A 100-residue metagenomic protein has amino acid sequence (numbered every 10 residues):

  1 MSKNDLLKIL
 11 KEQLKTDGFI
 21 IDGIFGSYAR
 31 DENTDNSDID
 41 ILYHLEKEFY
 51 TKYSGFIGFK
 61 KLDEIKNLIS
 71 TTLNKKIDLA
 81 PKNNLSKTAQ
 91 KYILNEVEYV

Functional and structural regions predicted by a protein language model:
M1-G23, A29-D35, E48-V100: Catalytic core of pol beta-like nucleotidyltransferases
S37-I39: Change "...and in nucleic-acid phosphodiester-cleaving endonucleases..." to "...and in nucleic-acid processing enzymes
L42-H44: Short hydrophobic/aromatic beta-strand micro-patches that form the beta-sheet surface supporting nucleotide- or nucleic
